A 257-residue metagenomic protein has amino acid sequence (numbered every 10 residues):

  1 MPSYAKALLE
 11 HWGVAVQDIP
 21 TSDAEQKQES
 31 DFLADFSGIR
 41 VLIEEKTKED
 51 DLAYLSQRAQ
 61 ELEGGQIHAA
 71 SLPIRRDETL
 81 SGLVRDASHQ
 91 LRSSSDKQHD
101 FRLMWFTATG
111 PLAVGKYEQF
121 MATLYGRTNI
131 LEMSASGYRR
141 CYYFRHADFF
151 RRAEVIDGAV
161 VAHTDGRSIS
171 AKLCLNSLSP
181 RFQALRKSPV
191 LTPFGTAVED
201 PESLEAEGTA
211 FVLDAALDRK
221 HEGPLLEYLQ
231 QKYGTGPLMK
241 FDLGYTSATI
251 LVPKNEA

Functional and structural regions predicted by a protein language model:
S3-L8, K46-A257: Metal-dependent nuclease catalytic core centered on acidic motifs
L9, G13: Short, Gly/Pro- and small/polar-rich lid/capping loops
A15-E29: An N-terminal domain-cap segment
T21-A24, S37, K46-K48, T109: An acidic- and aromatic-residue-enriched active-site/binding cleft used to recognize and process polar
D23-E25, A34, S95: Sterically constrained small-residue positions within well-ordered secondary structures of folded domains
Q28, G38, Q98-D100: Residue-level preference for short coil/turn positions at secondary-structure junctions
L33-L42: Active-site beta-strand-loop-beta-strand hairpin of nuclease catalytic cores that positions key catalytic residues
